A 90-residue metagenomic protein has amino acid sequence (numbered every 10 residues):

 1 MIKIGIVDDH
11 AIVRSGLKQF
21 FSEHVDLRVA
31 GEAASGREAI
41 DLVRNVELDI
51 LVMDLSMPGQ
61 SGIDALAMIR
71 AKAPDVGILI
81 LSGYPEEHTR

Functional and structural regions predicted by a protein language model:
M1-V13, L17-F21: Conserved acidic segment of CheY-like receiver
V7-D8, A33, L51: Conserved sequence signature across two-component system core domains
V13, P58, S82, E86: The feature encodes the CheY-like receiver
D26-A34, L42: Short hydrophobic/Thr-rich beta-strand motif most characteristic of the beta2 strand and flanking loop of CheY-like
E32, M57-Q60: Residue-level signal for the "D+5" position in two-component response regulator receiver
S35-E38, S61-D64: Acidic catalytic/metal-coordinating carboxylates
R44-V46, I69-V76, Y84: Conserved phosphotransfer cores of two-component systems
V46-V52: Active-site beta3 strand of CheY-like receiver
